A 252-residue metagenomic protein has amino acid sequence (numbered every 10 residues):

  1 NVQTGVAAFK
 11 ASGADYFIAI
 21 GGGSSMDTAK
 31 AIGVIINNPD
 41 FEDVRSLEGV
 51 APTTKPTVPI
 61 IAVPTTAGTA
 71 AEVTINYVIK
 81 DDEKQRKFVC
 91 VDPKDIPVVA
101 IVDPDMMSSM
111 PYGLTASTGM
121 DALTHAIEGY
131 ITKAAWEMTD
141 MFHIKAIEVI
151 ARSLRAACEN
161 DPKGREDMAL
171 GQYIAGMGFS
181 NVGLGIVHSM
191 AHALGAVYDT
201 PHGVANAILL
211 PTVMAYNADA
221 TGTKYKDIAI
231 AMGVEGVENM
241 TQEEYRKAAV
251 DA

Functional and structural regions predicted by a protein language model:
V2-D105: Glycine/threonine-rich beta-strand-loop-alpha-helix active-site module that forms ligand/phosphate-binding
V2-F9, I150, A249-A252: Generic hydrophobic alpha-helical segments
G5, T28-G33, A126-I127, I147-S153 (+4 more regions): Buried hydrophobic packing segments
N38-L47, D199-P201, D219-G222: Phosphate-handling active-site elements
G68, Y173-N206: Glycine-rich phosphate/pyrophosphate-binding beta-alpha loops
N76-V182: Carboxylate- and glycine-rich phosphate/diphosphate-binding segment that chelates Mg2+/Mn2+
P211-A252: Mobile late-domain/C-terminal helix-loop "cap" segments that border catalytic sites or the cytosolic face
